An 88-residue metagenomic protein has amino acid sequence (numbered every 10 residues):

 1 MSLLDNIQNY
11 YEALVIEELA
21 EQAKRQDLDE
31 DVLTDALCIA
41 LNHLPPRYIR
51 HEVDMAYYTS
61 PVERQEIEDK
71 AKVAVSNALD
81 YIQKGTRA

Functional and structural regions predicted by a protein language model:
M1-A88: Intrinsically disordered, low-complexity, basic-enriched segments
